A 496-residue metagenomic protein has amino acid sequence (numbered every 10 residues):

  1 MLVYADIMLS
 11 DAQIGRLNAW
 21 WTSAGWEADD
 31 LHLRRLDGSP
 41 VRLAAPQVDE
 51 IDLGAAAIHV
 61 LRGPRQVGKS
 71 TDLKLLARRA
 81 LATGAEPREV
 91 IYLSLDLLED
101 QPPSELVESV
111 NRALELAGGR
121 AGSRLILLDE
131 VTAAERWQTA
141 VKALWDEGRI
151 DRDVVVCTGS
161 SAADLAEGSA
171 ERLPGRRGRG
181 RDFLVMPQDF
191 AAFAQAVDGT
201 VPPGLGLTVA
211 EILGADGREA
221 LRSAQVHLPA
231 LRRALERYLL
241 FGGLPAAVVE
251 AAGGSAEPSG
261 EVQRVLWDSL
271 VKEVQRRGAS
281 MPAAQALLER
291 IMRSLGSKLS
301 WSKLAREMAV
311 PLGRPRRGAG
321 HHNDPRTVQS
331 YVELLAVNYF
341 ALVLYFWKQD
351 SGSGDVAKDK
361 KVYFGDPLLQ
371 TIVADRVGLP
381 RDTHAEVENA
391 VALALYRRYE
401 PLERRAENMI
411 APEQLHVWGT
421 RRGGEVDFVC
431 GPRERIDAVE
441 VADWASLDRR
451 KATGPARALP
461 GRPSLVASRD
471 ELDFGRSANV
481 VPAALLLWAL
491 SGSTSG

Functional and structural regions predicted by a protein language model:
M1-I51: N-terminal pre-Walker A segment at the start of P-loop NTPase domains
L2, A166, A170-R293, S297: Interdomain motor-coupling "hinge/lid" segment immediately C-terminal to the ATP-binding subdomain of NTP-driven enzymes
V3-Y4, V248-V426, C430: Accessory nucleic acid-recognition modules appended to NTPase machines
L61: Hydrophobic anchor at the beta1->P-loop junction of P-loop NTPases
G68, L73, V391, L395 (+1 more regions): Conserved catalytic cores of phosphodiester-cleaving nucleases, focusing on short active-site segments
I91-A121: Short glycine-rich substrate-engagement loop in P-loop NTPases that contacts/grips substrate
G118-V141: Conserved P-loop NTPase "ATPase switch" module shared by AAA+ and STAND
E147-E171, L335: Sensor-1/coupling segment of RecA-like P-loop NTPase cores
